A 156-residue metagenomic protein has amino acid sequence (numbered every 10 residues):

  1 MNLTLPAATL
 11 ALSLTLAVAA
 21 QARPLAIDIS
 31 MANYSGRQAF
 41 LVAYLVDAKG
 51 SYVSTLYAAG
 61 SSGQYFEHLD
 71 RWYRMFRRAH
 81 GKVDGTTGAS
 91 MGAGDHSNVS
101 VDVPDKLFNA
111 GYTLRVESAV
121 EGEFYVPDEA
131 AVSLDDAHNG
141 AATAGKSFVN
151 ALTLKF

Functional and structural regions predicted by a protein language model:
P6-A17: Bacterial N-terminal signal peptides
P24-S35: Short amphipathic, basic-aromatic surface patches that mediate peripheral association with negatively charged
S30-A32, L56-G63, L134, T153-K155: Short, solvent-exposed aromatic-acidic interface loops
N33-G36, G122-F124: Extended, low-complexity, turn-rich repeat/linker tracts enriched in Gly/Pro/Ser/Thr and Asp/Glu that occur
R37-L41: Short coil-to-beta strand junction motifs in C2/discoidin
V42-V46, R115-E117: Beta-strand signatures of extracellular beta-sandwich domains
A48-G111: Structured domain cores in non-transmembrane regions
V99, V103, N109-T113, S118-F156: Glycine-rich, aromatic-bearing surface loops/beta-hairpins
